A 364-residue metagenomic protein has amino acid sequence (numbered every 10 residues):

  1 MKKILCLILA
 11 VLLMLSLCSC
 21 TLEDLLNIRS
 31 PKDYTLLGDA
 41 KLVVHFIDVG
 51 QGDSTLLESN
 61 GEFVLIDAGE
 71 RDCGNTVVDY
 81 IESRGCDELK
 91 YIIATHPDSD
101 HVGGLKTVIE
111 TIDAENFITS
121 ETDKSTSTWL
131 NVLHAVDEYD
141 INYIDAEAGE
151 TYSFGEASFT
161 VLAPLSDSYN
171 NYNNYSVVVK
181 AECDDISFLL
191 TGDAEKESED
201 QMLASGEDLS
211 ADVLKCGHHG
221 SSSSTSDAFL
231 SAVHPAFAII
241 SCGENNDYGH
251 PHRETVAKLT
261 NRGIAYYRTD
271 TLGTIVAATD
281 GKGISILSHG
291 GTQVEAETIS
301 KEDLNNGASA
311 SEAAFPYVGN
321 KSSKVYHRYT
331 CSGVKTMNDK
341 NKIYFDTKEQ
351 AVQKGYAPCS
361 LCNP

Functional and structural regions predicted by a protein language model:
K2-I4, L17-A313, K335, S360: Non-globular, low-confidence helical/coil segments that flank catalytic cores
L7, T111, K354-G355: Generic alpha-helical secondary-structure signal
L9, L13-L17: Hydrophobic core
V11, V177, K324: Residue-level detector of short, conserved catalytic/binding motifs and their immediate flanks
H289-G290, E295-P364: Mature, structured domains enriched in cysteine- and short glycine motifs
